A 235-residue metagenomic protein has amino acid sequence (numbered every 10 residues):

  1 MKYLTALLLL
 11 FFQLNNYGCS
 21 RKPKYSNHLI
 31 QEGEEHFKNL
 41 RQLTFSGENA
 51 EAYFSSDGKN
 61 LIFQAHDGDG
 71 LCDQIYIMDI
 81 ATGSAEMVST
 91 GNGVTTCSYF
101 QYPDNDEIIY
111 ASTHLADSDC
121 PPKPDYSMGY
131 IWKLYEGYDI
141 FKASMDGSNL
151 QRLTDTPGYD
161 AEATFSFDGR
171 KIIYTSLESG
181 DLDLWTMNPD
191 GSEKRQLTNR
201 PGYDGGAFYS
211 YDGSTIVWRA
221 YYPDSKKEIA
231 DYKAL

Functional and structural regions predicted by a protein language model:
L4-F12: Sec-dependent N-terminal signal peptides
F12-Y25: Bacterial Sec-dependent signal peptides at the C-terminal "C-region" and cleavage site
H28, N39-L71: Beta-strand-rich domains and repeat architectures in extracellular enzymes and scaffolds, especially beta-propellers
H28-E48, M78-V94, S144-Y159, M187-Y203: Multi-bladed beta-propeller domains
F45-E48, A65-Q74, T90-T95, A111-D139 (+4 more regions): A flexible loop/linker signature enriched in serine peptidases of the S9 family
S56-D57, Y102-D104, F167-D168, Y211-D212: Residue-level detector of Asp-centered blade-edge/turn motifs that repeat once per structural unit in beta-propeller
L61-I62, I108-I109, I172-I173, I216: Hydrophobic beta-strand positions that form the internal "hydrophobic ladder" of WD40/Gbeta-like beta-propeller blades
